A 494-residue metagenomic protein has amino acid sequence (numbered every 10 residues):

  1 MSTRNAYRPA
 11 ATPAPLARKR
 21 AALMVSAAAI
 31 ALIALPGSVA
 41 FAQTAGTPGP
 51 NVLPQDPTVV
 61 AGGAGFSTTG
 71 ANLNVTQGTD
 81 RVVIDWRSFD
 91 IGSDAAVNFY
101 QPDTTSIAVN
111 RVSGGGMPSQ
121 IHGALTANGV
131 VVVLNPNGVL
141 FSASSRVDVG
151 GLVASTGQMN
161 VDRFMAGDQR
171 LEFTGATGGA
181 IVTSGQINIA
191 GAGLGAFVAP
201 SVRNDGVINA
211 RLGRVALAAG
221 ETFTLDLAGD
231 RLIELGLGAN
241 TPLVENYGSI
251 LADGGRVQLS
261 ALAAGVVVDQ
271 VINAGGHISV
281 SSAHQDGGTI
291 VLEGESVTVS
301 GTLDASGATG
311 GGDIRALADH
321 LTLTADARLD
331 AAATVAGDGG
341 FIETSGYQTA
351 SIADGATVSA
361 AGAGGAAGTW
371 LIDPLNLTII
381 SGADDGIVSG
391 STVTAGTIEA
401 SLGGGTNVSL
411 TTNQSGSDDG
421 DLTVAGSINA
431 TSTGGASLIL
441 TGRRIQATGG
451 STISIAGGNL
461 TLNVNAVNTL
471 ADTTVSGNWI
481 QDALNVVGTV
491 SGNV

Functional and structural regions predicted by a protein language model:
S2-V494: Extracellular and secretory-pathway beta-repeat/beta-biased strand scaffolds
